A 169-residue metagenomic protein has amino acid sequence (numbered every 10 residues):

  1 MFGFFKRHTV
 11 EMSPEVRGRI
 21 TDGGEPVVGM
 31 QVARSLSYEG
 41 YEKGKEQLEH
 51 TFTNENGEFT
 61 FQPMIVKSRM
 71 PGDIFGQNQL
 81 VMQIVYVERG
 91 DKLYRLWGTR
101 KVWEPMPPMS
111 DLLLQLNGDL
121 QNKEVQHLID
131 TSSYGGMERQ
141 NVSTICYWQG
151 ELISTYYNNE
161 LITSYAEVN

Functional and structural regions predicted by a protein language model:
G3-F5, T9, Y41, P71-N169: Feature of secretome-associated and extracellular-like proteins
E11-G23: Beta-strand-rich structural segments
M12, K45-Q47: Residues that act as N-cap/strand-start positions at coil-to-secondary-structure junctions
G18, Q47-S68: Glycine-centered loop-to-beta-strand initiation motif
T21-V28, N54-E58, V87-K92: A short, structured loop/turn motif at beta-sheet edges
E25-S37: Short, ordered, surface-exposed loop/turn motifs in non-cytosolic proteins
S35, N54, Q62-M64, E88-G90 (+1 more regions): A structural detector for beta-sheet-dominated domains
Y38-K45: Short aromatic-acidic-glycine turn motif
